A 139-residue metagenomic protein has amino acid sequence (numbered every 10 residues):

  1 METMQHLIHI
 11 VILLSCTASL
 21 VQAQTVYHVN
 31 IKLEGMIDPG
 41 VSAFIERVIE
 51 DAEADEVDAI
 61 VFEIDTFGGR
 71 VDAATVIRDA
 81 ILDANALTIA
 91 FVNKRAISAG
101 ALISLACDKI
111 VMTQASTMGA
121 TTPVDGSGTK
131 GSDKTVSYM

Functional and structural regions predicted by a protein language model:
M1-H9: Positively charged n-region of N-terminal signal peptides that target proteins for export
I8-S19: Bacterial N-terminal signal peptides
Q22-M139: Soluble extramembrane regions of membrane proteins in the secretory/endomembrane system
